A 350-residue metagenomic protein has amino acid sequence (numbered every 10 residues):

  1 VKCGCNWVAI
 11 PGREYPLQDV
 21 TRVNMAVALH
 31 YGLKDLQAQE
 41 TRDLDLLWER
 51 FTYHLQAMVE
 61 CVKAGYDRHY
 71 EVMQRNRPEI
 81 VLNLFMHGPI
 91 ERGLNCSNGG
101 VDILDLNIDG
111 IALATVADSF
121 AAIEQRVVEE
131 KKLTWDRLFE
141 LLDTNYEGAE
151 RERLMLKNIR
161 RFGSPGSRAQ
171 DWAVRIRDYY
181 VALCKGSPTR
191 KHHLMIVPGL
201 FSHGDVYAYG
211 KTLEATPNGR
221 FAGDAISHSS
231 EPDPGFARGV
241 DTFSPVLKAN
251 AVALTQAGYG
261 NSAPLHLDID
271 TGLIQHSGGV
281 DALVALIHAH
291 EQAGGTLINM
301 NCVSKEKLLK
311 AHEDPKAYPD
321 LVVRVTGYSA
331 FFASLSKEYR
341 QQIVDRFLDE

Functional and structural regions predicted by a protein language model:
V1-E350: Conserved catalytic cores of very large enzyme subunits
